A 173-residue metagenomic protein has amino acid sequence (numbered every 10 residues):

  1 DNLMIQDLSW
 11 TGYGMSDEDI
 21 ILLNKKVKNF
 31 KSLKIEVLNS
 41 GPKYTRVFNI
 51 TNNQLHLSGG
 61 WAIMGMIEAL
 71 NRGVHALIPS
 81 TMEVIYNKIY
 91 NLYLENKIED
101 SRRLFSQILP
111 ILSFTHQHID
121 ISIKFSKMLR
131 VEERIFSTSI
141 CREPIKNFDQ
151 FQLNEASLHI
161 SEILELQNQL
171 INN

Functional and structural regions predicted by a protein language model:
D1-M4, I50-N52: Alpha-helix-loop-beta-strand connector modules within alpha/beta enzyme cores
Q6-L8: Catalytic-core regions of glycoside hydrolase
W10-I119: Catalytic alpha/beta core domains of metabolic enzymes, predominantly
N71-V74, T81-N173: C-terminal alpha-helical cap/extension of soluble enzyme domains
